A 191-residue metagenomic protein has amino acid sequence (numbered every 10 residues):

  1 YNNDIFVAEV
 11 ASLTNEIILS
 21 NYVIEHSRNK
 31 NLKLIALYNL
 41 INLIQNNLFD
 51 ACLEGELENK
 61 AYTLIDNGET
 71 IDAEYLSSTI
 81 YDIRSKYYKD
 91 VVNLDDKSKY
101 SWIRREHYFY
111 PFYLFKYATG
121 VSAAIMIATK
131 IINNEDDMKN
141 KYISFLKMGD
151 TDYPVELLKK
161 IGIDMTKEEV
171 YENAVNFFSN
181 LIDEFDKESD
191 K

Functional and structural regions predicted by a protein language model:
Y1-N3, L32-Y38, K99-E106: Acidic/His metal-coordination segments adjacent to aromatic residues that form catalytic metal sites in metalloenzymes
N2-L32, L40-N42, N46, G120 (+1 more regions): Post-HExxH zinc-binding segment in Zn-dependent metallohydrolases
I17-I18, Y22-E25, A51, G55 (+1 more regions): C-terminal, non-catalytic "cap/extension" segments appended to globular domains
I35, N39, Y75-S78: Amphipathic alpha-helical interaction segments
I41-N47, C52, K60: Long, K/E/R/D-enriched contiguous segments that form extended
